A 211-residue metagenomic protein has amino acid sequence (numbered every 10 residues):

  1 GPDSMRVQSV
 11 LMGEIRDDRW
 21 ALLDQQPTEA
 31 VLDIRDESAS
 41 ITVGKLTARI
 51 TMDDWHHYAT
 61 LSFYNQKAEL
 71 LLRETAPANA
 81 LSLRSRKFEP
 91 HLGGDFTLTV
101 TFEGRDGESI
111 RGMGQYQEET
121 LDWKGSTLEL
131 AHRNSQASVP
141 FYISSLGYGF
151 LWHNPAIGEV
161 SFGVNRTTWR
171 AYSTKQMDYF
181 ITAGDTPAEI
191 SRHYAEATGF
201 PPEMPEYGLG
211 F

Functional and structural regions predicted by a protein language model:
G1-Y207: N-terminal accessory segment at the very beginning of proteins
F211: Active-site mouth loops of central-metabolism enzymes
